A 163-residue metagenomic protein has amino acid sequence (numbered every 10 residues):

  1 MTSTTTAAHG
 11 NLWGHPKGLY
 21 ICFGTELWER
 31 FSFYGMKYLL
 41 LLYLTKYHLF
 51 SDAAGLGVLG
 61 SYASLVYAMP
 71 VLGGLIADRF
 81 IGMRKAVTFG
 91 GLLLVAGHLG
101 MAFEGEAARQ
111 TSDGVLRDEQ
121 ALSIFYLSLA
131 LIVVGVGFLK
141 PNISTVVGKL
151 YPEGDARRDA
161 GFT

Functional and structural regions predicted by a protein language model:
M1-E26, R30, R109-S123: Cytosolic juxtamembrane N-terminal segment immediately preceding the first transmembrane helix of multi-pass
K17, A54-G55, F89, G154-T163: Cytoplasmic loop-to-transmembrane helix junctions
W28-L39, Y43-T45, L139: Conserved extracellular-gate-facing transmembrane-helix segments in secondary transporters
K37, G60-R79, V95, L127 (+1 more regions): Central cavity-lining transmembrane alpha-helices of secondary-active solute carriers, predominantly the Major
Y38-V58: Short amphipathic helix-loop junctions that connect adjacent transmembrane helices in Major Facilitator Superfamily/SLC
R79-V95, G154-R158: Cytoplasmic membrane-interface "Motif A"-like loop-to-helix N-cap segments of 12-TM Major Facilitator Superfamily
T88-Q120: C-terminal ends and interior cores of transmembrane alpha-helices in multi-pass membrane transporters/permeases
F138-P152: Intracellular juxtamembrane helix-capping segments at the cytosolic ends of symmetry-related transmembrane helices
